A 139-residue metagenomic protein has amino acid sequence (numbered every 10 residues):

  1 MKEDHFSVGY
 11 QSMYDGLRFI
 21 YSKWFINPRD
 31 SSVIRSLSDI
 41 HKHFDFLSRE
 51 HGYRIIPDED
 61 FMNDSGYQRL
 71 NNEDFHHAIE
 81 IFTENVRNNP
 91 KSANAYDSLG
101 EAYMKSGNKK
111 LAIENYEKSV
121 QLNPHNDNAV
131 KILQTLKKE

Functional and structural regions predicted by a protein language model:
M1-D39, H43-F46, H51-R54: C-terminal catalytic histidine-bearing segment of alpha/beta-hydrolase fold enzymes
I55-E59, F75-H76, A93-N94, D127-N128: Helix-start (N-cap) detector for alpha-helical repeat units in TPR-like alpha-solenoids, especially tetratricopeptide
Y67, E101-M104, T135: Residue-level recognition of tetratricopeptide repeat
N85, K118-S119: Canonical positions in the second alpha-helix
